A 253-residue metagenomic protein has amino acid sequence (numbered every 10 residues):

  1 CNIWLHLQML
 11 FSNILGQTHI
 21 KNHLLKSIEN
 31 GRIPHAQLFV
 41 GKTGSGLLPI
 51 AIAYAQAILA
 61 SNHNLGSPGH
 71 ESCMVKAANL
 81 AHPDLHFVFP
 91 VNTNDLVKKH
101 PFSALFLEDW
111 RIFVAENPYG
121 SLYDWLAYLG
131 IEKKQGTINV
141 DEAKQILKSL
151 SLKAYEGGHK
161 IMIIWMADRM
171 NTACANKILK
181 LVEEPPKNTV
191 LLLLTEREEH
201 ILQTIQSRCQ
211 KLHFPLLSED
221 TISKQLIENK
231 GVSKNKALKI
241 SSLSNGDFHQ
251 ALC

Functional and structural regions predicted by a protein language model:
L10-R169, A173: Clamp-loader machinery-focused feature within the broader ASCE/P-loop NTPase space
L15, N22, G120-C253: Non-catalytic interfacial helical region
